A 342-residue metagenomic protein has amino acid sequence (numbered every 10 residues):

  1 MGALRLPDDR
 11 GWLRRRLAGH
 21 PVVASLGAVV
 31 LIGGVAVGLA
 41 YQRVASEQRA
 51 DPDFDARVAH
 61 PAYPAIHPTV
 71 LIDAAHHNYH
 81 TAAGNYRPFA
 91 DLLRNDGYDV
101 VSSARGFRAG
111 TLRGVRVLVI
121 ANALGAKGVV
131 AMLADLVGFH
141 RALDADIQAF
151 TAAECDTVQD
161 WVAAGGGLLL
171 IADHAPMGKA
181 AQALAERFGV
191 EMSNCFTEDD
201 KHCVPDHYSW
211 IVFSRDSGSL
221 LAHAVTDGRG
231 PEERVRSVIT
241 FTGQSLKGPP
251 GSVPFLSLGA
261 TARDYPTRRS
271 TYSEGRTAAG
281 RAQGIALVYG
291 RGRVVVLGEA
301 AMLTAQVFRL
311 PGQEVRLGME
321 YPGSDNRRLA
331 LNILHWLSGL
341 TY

Functional and structural regions predicted by a protein language model:
M1-G19: N-terminal Lys/Arg-rich, disordered targeting/topogenic segments
R14, A18-P21, S25-G27, G33-Y342: Short, surface-exposed patches at the edges or C-terminal ends of soluble domains, predominantly
